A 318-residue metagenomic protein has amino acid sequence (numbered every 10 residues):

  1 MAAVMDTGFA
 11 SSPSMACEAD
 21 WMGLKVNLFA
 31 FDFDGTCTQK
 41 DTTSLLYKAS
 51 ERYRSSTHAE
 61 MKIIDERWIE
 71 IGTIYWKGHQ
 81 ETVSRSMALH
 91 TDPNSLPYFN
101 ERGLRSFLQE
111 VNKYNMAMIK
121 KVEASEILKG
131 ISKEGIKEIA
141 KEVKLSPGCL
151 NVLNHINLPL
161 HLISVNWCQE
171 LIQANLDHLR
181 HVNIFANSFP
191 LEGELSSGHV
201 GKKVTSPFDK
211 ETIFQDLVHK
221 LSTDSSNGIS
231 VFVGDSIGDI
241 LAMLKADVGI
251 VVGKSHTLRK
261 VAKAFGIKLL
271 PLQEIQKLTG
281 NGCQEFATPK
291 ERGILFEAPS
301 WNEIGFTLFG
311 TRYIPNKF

Functional and structural regions predicted by a protein language model:
A2-S188: Alpha-helical substrate-recognition element adjacent to the catalytic core
A2-V4, K137-F318: C-terminal cap/substrate-recognition subdomain and adjoining C-terminal extension of metal-dependent phosphatase-like
